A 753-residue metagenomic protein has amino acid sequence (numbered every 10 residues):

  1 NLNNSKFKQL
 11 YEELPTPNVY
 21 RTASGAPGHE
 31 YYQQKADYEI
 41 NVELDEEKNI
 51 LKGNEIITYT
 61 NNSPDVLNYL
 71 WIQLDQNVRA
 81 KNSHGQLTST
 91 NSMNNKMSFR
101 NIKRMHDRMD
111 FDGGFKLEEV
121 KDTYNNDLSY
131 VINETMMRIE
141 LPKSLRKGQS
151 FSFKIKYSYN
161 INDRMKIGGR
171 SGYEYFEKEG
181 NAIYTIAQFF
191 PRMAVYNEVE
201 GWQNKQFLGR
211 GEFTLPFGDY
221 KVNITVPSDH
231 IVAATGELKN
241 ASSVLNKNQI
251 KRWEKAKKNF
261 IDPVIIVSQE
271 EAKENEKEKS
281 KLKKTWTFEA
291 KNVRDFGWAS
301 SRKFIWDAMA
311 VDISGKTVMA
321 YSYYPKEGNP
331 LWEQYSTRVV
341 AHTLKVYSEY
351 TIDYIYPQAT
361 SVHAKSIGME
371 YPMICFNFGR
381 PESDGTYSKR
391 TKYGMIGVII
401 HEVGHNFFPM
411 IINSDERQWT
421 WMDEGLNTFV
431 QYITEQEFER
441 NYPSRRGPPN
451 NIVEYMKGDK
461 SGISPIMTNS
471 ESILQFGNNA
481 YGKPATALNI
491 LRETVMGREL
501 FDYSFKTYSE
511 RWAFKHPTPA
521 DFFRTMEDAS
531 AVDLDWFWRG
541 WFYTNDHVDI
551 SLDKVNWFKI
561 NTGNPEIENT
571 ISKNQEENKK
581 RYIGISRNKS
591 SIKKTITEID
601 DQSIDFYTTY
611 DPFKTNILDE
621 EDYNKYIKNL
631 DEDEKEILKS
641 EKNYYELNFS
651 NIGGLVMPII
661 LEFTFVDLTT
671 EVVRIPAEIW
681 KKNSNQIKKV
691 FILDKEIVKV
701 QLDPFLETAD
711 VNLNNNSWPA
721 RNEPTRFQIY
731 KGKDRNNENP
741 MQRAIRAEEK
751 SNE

Functional and structural regions predicted by a protein language model:
N1-Q73: Early extracytoplasmic/domain-onset interaction patches
S5-A23, A36, F288, A320-I627 (+1 more regions): Hydrophobic alpha-helical and helix-loop surface patches within well-folded domains that function as non-catalytic
I50, T60, V66-L67, M97-F176 (+5 more regions): A surface-exposed beta-strand-loop module
E55-I57, N61, L74-Q76, Q149-D163 (+3 more regions): Short, hydrophobic/aromatic-enriched beta-strand segments in well-ordered soluble domains
W71-N125, T225, D229-H230, T664-R674 (+1 more regions): Solvent-exposed beta-hairpin/edge-strand motifs
N82-M97, S158-Y220, A241, A310 (+1 more regions): Glycine/proline-rich low-complexity spacer/linker segments in large multi-domain proteins
P191-W202, L208-I400, F429: Hydrophobic helix-coil surface modules that form long, contiguous segments used for peptide/substrate interaction
F207-R210, I231, L238-Q249, E254-N259 (+6 more regions): Non-catalytic accessory/interaction domains
